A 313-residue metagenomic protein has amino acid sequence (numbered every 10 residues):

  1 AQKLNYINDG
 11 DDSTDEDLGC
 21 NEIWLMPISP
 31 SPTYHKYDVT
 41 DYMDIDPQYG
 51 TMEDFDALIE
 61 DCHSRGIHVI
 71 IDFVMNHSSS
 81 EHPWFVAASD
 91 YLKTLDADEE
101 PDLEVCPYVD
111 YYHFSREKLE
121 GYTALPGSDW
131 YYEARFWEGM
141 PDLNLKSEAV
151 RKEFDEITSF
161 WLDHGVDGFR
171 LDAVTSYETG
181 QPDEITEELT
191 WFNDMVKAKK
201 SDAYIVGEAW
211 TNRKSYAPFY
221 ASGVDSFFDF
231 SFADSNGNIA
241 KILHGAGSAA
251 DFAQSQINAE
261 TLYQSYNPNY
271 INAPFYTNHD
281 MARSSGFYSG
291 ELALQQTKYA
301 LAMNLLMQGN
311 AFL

Functional and structural regions predicted by a protein language model:
A1, E148-I157, S248-T261: A Trp-anchored, charged/polar loop motif used as the substrate-binding/catalytic surface of acyl/ester-handling
A1-K152, D163, V174-S222, F227 (+1 more regions): Acidic/aromatic-lined carbohydrate-recognition and catalytic surfaces of CAZymes acting on diverse glycans
I23-L25, F169-L171, F312: Hydrophobic residues within beta-strands of alpha/beta enzymes
M75-H77, D155-G180, N269-M281: Active-site groove signature of glycoside hydrolases
T190-I205, H244-L313: Catalytic-core region of carbohydrate-active enzymes that cleave or remodel glycosidic bonds
N236-L243: Short, charged, surface-exposed secondary-structure boundary motifs
